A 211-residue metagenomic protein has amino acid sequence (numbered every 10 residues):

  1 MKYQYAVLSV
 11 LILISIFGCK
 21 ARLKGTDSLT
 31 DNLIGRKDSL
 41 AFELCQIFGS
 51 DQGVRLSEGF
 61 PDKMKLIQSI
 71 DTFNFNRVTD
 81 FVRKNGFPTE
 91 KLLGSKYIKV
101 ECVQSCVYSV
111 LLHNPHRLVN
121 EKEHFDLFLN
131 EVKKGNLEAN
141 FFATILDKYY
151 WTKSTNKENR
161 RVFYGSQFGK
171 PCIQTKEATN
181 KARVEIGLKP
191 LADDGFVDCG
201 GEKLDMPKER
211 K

Functional and structural regions predicted by a protein language model:
M1-L29: Bacterial Sec-dependent N-terminal signal peptides
S15, R83, V184: Short polybasic/polar patches that bind polyanions
K20-P88, G94-I98: Start-of-domain marker
F60-Q68, S109-H116, Q167-K170: Second-shell loop/turn segments in exported
M64-F75, K99-V103, R117-E121, C172 (+1 more regions): Solvent-exposed, acidic/flexible segments
V82-Y150: Mature extracellular/secreted ectodomains of secretory-pathway proteins
K122-K189: An amphipathic alpha-helical core segment
C172, A178-K211: A cross-kingdom marker for long, charged
